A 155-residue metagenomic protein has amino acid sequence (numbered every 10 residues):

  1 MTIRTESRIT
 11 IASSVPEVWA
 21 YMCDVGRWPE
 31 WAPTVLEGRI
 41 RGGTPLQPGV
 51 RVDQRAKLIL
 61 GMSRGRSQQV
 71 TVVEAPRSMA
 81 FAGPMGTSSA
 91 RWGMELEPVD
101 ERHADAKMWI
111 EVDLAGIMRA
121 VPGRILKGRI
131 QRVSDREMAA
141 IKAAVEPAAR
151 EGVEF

Functional and structural regions predicted by a protein language model:
M1-G42, Q47: Hydrophobic ligand-binding cavity/cleft-lining segments
R4, T10, Q69, A80 (+2 more regions): Conserved beta-strand segments that form the floor/walls of ligand-binding pockets within enzyme and binding domains
R4-E6, S63-S67, S88-G93: Short, surface-exposed coil-to-beta transition loops
T10-A12, R55-I59, V73, E97-V99 (+1 more regions): Solvent-exposed residues in well-ordered beta-strands and their adjoining turns, especially edge/terminal strands
P16-W19, D135, A139: Amphipathic alpha-helical segments that line or abut small-molecule/effector binding pockets and mediate allosteric
R39-G86, E101, D105, R136-F155: Glycine-rich portal/gate segments that line the openings of hydrophobic small-molecule binding cavities
A82-R136, G152-F155: Beta-strand/loop substructures that line and gate deep hydrophobic ligand-binding cavities in soluble
